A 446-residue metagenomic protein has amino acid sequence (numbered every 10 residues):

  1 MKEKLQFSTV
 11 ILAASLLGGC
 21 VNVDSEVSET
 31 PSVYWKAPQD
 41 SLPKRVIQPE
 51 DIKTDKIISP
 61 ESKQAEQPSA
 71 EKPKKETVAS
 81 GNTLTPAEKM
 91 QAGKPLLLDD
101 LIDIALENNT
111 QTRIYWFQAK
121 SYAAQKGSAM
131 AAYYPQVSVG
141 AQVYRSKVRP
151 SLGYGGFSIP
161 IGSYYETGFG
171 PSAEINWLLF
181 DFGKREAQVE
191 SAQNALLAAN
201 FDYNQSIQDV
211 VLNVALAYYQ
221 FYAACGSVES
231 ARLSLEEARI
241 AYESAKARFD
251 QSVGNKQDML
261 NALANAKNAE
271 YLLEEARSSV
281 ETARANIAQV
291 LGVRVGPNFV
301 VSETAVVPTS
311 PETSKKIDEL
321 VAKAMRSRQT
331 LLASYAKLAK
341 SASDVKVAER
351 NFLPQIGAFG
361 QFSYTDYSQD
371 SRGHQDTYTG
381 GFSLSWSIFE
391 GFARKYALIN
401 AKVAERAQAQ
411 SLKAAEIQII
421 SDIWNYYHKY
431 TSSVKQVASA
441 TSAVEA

Functional and structural regions predicted by a protein language model:
M1-S8: Bacterial N-terminal signal peptides that target proteins for export
L17-G19: C-terminal motif of bacterial Sec signal peptides marking the signal peptidase cleavage site
V21, S206-K323, Y426-K429, S433-Q436: Periplasmic alpha-helical coiled-coil/stalk elements that build and connect Gram-negative outer-membrane
V21-Y134, S138, V295, S302-L338 (+3 more regions): Bacterial Sec-pathway N-terminal export signals of envelope proteins
T83-K94, G140-E174, S302-S314, K346 (+1 more regions): Small/polar, glycine/serine/threonine/aspartate-rich low-complexity segments that form flexible
D100, I114, S121, G168-G170 (+5 more regions): Transmembrane beta-barrel architecture of outer-membrane proteins
D103-R113, K120-P135, Y165, S172-E190 (+8 more regions): A glycine-/polar-enriched beta->alpha junction
I114-A129, S206, V210-A231, I240-Y242 (+5 more regions): Amphipathic alpha-helical coiled-coil segments
